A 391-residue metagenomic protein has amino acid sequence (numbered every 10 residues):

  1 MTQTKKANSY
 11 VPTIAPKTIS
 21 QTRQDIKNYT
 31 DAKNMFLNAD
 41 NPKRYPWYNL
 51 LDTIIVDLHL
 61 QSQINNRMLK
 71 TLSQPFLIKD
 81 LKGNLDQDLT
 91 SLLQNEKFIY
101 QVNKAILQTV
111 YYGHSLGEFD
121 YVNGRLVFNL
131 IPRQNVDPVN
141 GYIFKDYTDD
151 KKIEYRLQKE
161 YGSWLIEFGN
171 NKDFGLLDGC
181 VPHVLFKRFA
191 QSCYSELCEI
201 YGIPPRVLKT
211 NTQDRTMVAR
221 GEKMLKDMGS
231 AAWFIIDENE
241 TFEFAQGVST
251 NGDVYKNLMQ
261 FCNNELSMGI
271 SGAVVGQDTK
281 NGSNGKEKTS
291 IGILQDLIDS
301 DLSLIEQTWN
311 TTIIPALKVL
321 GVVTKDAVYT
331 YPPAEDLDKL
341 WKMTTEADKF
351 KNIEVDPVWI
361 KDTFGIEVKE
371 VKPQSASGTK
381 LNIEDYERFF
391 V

Functional and structural regions predicted by a protein language model:
T2-L50, Q74-M228, W233, D237-E238 (+3 more regions): Structured, contiguous alpha/beta core segments that scaffold functional sites
H59-S62, F244-Q246: Positively charged, small/polar-rich N-terminal and surface patches that mediate targeting and assembly and bind
S73-D80, D86, E243, G247 (+2 more regions): Charge-rich, low-complexity amphipathic helices in intrinsically disordered tails/linkers adjacent to domains
I99, L107, F261-V391: C-terminal helix-loop subdomains that flank or include functional centers
L126-N129, T216-R220, E243-G247, E335-T344: Short, solvent-exposed polar/charged micro-motifs at secondary-structure junctions
K187, Q191-T311, P315: A contiguous, surface-oriented mixed alpha/beta subdomain in the mid-to-C-terminal portion of proteins that forms
